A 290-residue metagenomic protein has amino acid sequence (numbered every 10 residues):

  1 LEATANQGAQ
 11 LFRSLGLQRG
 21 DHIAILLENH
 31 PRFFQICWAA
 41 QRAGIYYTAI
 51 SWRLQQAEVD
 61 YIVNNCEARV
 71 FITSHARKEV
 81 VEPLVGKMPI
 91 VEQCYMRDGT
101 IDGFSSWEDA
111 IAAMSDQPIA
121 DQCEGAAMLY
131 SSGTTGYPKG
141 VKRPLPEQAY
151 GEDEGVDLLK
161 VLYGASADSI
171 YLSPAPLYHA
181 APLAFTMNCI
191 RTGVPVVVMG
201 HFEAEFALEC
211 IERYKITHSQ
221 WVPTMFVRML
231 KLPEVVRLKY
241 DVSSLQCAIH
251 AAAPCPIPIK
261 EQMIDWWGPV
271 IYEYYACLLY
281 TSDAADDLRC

Functional and structural regions predicted by a protein language model:
L1-H30, F34-Q41, Q55-D60: Conserved AMP-binding/adenylate-forming core of the ANL superfamily
L27-H30, S51, A175-H179: Conserved AMP-binding
G44: Structured binding elements
E79-L129, Y137, R143-V156, P233 (+1 more regions): ANL superfamily adenylate-forming
A127-L129, R191, I216-W221, E234-D283: Gly/Ser/Thr-rich phosphate-binding loop
A149-I170, P174, Y178-H218, L232: Conserved AMP-binding/adenylation subdomain of ANL enzymes
D283-C290: A short, hydrophobic C-terminal helix/tail in secreted or cell-surface proteins
